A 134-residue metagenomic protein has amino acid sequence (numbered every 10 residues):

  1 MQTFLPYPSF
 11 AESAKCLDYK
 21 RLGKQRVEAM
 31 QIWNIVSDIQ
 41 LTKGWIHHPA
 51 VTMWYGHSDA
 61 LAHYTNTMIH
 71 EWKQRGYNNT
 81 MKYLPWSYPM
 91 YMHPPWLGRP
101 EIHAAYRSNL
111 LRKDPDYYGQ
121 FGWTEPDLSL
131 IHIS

Functional and structural regions predicted by a protein language model:
M1-D38: Phosphate/adenylate-binding glycine loop and adjacent helical scaffold
R26-V36, A62-T65, W72, N78-I102 (+1 more regions): Catalytic phosphate/metal-binding cores of nucleic-acid and nucleotide-processing enzymes, i.e., regions that mediate
K43: Polybasic (Lys/Arg-rich)
H48: Conserved, mostly hydrophobic/aromatic
I131-I133: Conserved small/polar residues in nucleotide/adenosyl-binding loops
